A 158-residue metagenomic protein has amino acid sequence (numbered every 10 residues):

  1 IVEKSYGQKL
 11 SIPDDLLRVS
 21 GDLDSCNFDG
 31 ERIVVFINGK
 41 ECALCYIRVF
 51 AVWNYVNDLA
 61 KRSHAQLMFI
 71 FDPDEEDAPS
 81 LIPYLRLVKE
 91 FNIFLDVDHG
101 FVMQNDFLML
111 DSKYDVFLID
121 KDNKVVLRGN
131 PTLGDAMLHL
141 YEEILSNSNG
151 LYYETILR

Functional and structural regions predicted by a protein language model:
I1-C26, I47: N-terminal "domain-start" segment that seeds a small globular fold
V19-Y55, Q66: Short active-site neighborhood of thiol/selenol oxidoreductases, capturing the structured segment around
C45, A78, V102-N105, V126-R128: Extracytoplasmic/secreted cell-surface and envelope-processing proteins
Y55-L67, L87-L95: Structural alpha-beta junctions
Q66-D74: Short internal beta-strands
D74-L81: Short, charged/polar "capping" segments at the starts of alpha-helices and the immediately preceding loops
L81-K113: Short, internal strand/loop/helix patches that form the active-site neighborhood or redox-interaction surface
K113, L118-R158: Thiol-/selenol-based redox modules, centered on thioredoxin-like and closely related oxidoreductase domains
